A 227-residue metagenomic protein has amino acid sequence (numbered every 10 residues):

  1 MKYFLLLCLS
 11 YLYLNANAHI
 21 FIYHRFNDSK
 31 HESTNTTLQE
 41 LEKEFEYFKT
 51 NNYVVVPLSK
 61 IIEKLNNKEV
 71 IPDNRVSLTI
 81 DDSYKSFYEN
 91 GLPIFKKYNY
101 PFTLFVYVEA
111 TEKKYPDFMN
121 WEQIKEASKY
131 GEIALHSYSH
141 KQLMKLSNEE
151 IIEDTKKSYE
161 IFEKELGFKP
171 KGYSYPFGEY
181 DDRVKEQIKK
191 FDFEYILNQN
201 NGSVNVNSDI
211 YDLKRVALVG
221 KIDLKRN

Functional and structural regions predicted by a protein language model:
K2, R75-V76, Y130: Hydrophobic/aromatic side chains embedded in well-ordered alpha-helices
Y3-L14: Sec-dependent N-terminal signal peptides
N17-T79, Y84-Y88, K145-N227: C-terminal active-site subregion of NodB/CE4 polysaccharide deacetylases
I20-I22, V54-L58, K96, Y100-E112 (+3 more regions): Short, well-structured secondary-structure segments
I80-P116, K145: N-terminal/domain-start segments enriched in small and hydrophobic, helix-friendly residues, covering either
L92-N99, M119-L135: Acidic (Asp/Glu)-rich catalytic clusters
A134-E149: Substrate-binding clefts and substrate-entry loops adjacent to catalytic sites of polymer-processing enzymes acting on
